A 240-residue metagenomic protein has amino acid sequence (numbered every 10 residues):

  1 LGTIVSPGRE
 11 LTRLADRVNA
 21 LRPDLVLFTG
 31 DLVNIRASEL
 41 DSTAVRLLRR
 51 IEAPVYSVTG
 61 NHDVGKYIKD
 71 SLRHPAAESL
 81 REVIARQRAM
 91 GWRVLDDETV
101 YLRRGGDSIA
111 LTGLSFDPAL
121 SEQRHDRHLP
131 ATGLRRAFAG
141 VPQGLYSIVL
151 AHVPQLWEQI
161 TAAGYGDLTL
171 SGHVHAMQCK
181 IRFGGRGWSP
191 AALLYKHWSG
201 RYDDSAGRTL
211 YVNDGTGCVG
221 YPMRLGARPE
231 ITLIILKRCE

Functional and structural regions predicted by a protein language model:
L1-G2, L32-V33, H62-D63, T99-V100 (+4 more regions): Catalytic metal-binding/acid-base residues of hydrolase active sites
L1-L11, L32-E39, G65-E78, P118-L129 (+2 more regions): Acidic/histidine-rich helix-loop elements that form or flank divalent-metal/phosphate-binding sites at the catalytic
L1-T3, S108-P118, I148-H152, T209-D214: Active-site-proximal beta-strand elements of phosphoester/diester hydrolases
E10-R103: Core catalytic region of metal-dependent phosphoesterases/phosphodiesterases, especially metallo-beta-lactamase-like
F28-T29, G113, L170, V212: A structural signal for the hydrophobic beta-strands that form the central parallel beta-sheet of Rossmann-like
Y56, I148, V153-T232: Conserved beta-sheet core of the metallophosphoesterase superfamily
Y67-W92, R104-S147, W157, Y221-R224: Binuclear metal-dependent hydrolase catalytic cores centered on His/Asp/Glu-rich metal-binding motifs
W92-R93, T99-L111, P142-G144, G187 (+3 more regions): Beta-strand-turn-beta hairpins that frame and shape the catalytic cleft of phosphate-ester-processing enzymes
